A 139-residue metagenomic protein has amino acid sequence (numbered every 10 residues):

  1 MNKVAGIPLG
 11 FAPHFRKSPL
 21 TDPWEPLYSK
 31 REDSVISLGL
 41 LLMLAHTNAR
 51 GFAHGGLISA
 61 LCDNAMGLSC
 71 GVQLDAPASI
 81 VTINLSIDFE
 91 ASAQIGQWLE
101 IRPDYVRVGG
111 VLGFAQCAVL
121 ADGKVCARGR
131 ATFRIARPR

Functional and structural regions predicted by a protein language model:
M1-R139: Terminal targeting signals and extreme-terminal segments of soluble enzymes
